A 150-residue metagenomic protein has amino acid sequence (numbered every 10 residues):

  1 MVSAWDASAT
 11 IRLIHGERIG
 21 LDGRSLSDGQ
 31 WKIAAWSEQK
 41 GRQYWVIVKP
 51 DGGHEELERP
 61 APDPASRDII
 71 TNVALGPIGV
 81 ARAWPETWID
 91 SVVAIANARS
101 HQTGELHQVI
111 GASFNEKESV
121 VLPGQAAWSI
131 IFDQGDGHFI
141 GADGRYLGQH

Functional and structural regions predicted by a protein language model:
M1-H150: Long, terminal "pre-/pro-" and other extracytoplasmic accessory regions that lie outside the mature folded/catalytic
